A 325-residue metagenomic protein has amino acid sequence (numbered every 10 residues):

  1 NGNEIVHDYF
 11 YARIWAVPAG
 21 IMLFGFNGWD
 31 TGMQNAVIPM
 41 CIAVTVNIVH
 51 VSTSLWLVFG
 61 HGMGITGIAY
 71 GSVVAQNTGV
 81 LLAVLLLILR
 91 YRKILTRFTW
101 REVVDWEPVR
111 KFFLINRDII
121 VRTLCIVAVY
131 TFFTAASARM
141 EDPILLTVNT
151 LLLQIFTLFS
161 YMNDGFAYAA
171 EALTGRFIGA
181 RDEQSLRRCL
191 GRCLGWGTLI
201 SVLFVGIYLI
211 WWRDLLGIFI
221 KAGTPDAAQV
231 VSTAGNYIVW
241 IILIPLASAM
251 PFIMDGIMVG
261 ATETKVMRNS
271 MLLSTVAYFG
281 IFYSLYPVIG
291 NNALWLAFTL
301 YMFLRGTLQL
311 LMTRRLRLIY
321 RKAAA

Functional and structural regions predicted by a protein language model:
N1-A16, G60-R117, T174-L243, L285-A325: Short alpha-helical transmembrane segments in multi-pass integral membrane proteins
A12-G32, P39-N47, I68-V84, D164-A167 (+3 more regions): Short runs within selected transmembrane alpha-helices of multi-pass transporters and secretion channels
R13-G20, R110-F177, G197-V205, I238-S248 (+1 more regions): Transmembrane helix-bundle signature of multi-pass secondary active exporters and lipid flippases
G20-P39, V148-W211, S248-T262, V266-S270: Small-residue-rich hydrophobic transmembrane alpha-helices
F24-G25, H50-S52, I115, A128-F132 (+4 more regions): A generic alpha-helix surface/boundary motif
G28, L55, S72, L85 (+10 more regions): Transmembrane alpha-helix boundary and packing residues in multipass membrane permease domains and related
G32-M33, G60-G62, M140-P143, A180 (+2 more regions): Helix-loop interface residues and adjacent transmembrane-helix termini in multi-pass membrane transporters, primarily
